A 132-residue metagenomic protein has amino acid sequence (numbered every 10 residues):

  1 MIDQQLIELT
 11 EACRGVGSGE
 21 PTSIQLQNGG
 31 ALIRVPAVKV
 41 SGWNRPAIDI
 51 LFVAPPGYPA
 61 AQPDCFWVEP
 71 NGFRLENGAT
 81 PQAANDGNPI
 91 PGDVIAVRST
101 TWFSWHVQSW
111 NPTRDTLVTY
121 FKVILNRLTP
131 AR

Functional and structural regions predicted by a protein language model:
M1-R45, G57-R132: UBC/E2-like fold recognition across ubiquitin and ubiquitin-like conjugation systems, capturing catalytically active
V53-P55: Solvent-exposed residues in well-ordered beta-strands and their adjoining turns, especially edge/terminal strands
